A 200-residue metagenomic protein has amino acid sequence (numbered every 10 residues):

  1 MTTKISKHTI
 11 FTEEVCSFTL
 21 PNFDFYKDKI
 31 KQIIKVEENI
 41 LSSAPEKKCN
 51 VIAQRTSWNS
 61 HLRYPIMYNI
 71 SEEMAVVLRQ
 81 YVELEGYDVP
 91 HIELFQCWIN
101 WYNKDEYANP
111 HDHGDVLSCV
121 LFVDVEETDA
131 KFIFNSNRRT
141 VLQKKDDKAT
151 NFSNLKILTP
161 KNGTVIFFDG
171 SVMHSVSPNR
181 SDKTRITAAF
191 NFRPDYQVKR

Functional and structural regions predicted by a protein language model:
M1-D88, W98, Y107: Non-heme Fe(II)/2-oxoglutarate
I10, V89-H91, H111-D115, R180-T184: A generic structural micro-feature
E13-S17, S118, R185: Short hydrophobic/aromatic beta-strand or adjacent loop that forms the aromatic wall/cage of a ligand/substrate-binding
K29, K199-R200: Short conserved micro-motifs at the rims of enzyme active sites and ligand-binding pockets
Q96-F167, T184, P194-K199: Catalytic core of non-heme Fe(II) oxygenases with the double-stranded beta-helix
E106-Y107, S171-S175: Histidine-centered metal-chelating micro-motifs
M173, S177-T187: Ligand-binding loop in jelly-roll beta-barrel domains
